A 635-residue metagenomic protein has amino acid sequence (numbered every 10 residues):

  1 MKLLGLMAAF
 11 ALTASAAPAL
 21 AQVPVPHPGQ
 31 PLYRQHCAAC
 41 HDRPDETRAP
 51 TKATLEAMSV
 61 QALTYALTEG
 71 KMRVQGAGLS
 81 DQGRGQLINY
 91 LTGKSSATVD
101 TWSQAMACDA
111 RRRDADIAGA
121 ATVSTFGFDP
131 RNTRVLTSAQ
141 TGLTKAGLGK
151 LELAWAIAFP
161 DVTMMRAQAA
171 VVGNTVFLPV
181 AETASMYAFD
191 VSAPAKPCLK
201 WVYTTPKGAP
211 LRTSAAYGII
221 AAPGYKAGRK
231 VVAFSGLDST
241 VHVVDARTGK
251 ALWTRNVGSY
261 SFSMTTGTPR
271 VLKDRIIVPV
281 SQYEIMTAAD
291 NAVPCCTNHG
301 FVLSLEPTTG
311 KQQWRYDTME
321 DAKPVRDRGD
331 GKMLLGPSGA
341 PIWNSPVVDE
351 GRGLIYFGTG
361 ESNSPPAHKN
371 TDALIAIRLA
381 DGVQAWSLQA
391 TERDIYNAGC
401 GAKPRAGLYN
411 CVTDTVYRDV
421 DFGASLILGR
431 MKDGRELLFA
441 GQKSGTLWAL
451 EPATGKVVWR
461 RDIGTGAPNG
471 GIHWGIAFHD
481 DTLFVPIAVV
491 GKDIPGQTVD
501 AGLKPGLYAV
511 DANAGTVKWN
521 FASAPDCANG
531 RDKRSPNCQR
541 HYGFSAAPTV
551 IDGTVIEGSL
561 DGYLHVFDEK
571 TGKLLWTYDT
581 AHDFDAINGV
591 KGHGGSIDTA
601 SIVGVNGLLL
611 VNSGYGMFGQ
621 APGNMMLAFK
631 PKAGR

Functional and structural regions predicted by a protein language model:
V23, A39, A49-S96, L354 (+1 more regions): Extracytoplasmic electron-transfer domains, predominantly the class I c-type cytochrome c fold
V23-R43: Sequence/structural segment immediately N-terminal to covalent heme-attachment motifs in c-type and related
A105-L153, T318, K323: Blade/loop signatures of beta-propeller domains
A120-F128, V162-S185, A209-V241, M264-P294 (+8 more regions): Repeat-blade elements of multi-bladed beta-propeller folds
A156-F159, T204-G208, N256-S259, R315-G336 (+4 more regions): Surface-exposed loop and turn segments in beta-propeller and other repeat-based domains that flank or scaffold
F189-A193, D245, E306, R378 (+6 more regions): Structural recognition of the beta-propeller blade-terminating site
D245, N298-K311, N370-V383, L503-G515 (+1 more regions): Beta-propeller blade signature
G506-Y563, T571-W576, F584-V590: Generic long, charged, amphipathic alpha-helical segments
